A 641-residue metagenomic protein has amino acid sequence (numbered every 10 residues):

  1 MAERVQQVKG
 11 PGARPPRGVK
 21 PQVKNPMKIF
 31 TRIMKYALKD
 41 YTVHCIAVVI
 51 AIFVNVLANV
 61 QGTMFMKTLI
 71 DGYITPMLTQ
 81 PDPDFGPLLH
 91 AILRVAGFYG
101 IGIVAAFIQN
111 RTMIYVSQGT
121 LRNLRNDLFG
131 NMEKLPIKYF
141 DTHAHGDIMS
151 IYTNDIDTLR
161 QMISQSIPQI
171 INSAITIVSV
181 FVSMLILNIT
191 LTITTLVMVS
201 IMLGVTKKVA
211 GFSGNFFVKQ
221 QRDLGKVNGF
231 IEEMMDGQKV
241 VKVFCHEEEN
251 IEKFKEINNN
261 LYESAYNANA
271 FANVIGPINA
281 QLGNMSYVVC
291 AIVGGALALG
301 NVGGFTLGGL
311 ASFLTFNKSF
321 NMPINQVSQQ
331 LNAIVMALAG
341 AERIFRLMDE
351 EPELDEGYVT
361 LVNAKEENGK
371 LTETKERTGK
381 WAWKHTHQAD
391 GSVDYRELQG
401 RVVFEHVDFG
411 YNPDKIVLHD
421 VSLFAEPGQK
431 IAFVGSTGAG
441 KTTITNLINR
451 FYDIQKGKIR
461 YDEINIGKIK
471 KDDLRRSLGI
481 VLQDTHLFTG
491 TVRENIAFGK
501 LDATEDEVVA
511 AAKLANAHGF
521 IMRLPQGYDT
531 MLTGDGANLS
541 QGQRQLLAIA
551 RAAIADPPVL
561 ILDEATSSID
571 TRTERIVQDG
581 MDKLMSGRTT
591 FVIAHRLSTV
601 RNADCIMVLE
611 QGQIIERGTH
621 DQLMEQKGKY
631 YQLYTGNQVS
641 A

Functional and structural regions predicted by a protein language model:
M1-N59, I74-L93, Q109-M113, S117 (+7 more regions): Membrane-integrated ABC transporters
V19-P26, I50, V54, A58-I74 (+13 more regions): Juxtamembrane helix-loop junctions of ABC transporter transmembrane domains
T31, V43-T68, A91, V95 (+6 more regions): Alpha-helical segments in transporter systems
D40, H44-L57, F98, Q165-K219 (+1 more regions): Transmembrane helices of ABC transporter permease
P76, S183-V197, N267, F271-E342 (+2 more regions): Helix-loop-helix
P81, A364-A641: ABC-type nucleotide-binding domain
L128, M132, V241, I344 (+1 more regions): Helix-loop junctions and hydrophobic alpha-helical segments within the transmembrane domains of large membrane
I137-K138, I156-I163, I167, F212-E233 (+4 more regions): An intracellular "coupling" helix at the cytosolic face of ABC transporter transmembrane type-1 domains
